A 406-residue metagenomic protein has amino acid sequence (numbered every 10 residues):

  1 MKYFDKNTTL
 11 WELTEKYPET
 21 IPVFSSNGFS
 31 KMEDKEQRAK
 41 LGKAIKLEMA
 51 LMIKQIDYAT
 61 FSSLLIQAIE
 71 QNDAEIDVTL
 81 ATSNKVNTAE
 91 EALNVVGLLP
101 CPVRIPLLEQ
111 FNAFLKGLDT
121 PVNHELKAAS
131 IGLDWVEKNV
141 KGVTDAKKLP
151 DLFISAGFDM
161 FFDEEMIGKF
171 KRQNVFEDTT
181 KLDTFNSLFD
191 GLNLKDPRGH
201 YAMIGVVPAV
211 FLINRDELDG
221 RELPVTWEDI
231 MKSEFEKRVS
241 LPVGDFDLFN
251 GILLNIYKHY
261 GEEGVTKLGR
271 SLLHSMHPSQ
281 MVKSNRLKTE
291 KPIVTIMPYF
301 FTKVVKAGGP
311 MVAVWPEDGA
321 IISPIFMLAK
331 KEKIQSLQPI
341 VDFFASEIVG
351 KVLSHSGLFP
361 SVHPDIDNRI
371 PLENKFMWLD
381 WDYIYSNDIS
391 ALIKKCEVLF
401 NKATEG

Functional and structural regions predicted by a protein language model:
I76-E164: Early extracytoplasmic/lumenal segment of secretory-pathway proteins
A81-T88, N94, K141-T144, P150-I154 (+1 more regions): A structural signal for short loop-to-beta-strand junctions that line the ligand-binding cleft of periplasmic/secreted
A89, D342-G406: Extracellular/periplasmic juxtamembrane helices and adjacent flexible linkers that interface with membrane partners
F161-F162, L248-W315: Ligand-binding pocket segment of bilobal, Venus flytrap-like solute-binding proteins
E164-D178, N193-G199, K303-W315: Ligand-binding "clamshell"
G191, D196, L268-H274, G308-K331: Periplasmic-binding protein-like
V210-E217, I322-Q335, V352-L353: A bilobed periplasmic-binding-protein/Venus flytrap-type ligand-binding module shared by bacterial periplasmic
E228-L248, I256: Short loop->beta-strand "edge-of-pocket" segments that line small-molecule binding or catalytic clefts across diverse
